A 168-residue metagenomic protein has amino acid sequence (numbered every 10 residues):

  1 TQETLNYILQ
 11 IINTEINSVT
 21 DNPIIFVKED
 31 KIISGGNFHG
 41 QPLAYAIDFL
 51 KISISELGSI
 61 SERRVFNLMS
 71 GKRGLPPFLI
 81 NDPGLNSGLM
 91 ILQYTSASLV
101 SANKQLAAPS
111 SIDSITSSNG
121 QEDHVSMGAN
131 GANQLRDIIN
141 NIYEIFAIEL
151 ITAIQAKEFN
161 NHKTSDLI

Functional and structural regions predicted by a protein language model:
T1-I168: C-terminal auxiliary extensions adjacent to catalytic cores
